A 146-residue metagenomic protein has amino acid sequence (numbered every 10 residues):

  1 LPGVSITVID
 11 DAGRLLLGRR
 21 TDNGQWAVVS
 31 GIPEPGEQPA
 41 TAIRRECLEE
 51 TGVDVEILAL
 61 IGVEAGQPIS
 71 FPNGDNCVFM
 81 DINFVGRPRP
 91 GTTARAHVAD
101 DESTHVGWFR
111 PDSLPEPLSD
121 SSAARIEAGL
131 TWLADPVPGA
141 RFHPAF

Functional and structural regions predicted by a protein language model:
L1, T21-N23, V28, V55 (+1 more regions): Short connector loops at helix/strand junctions that flank enzyme active sites, especially segments positioning acidic
L1-L15, I32, V85: Conserved N-terminal beta-strand and adjoining loop/helix that marks the start of the Nudix/MutT-like hydrolase domain
L15, G24, P115: Flexible, glycine-rich phosphate/dinucleotide-binding loops and adjacent beta-alpha linkers at cofactor/substrate
P33-I57, G66-A124, A145-F146: Unchanged
I61-G62: Local beta-strand/beta-hairpin segments that build beta-sheet-rich folds
I126-F146: Charged phosphate-binding loop/patch that engages nucleotide di/tri-phosphates or the phosphate backbone of nucleic
